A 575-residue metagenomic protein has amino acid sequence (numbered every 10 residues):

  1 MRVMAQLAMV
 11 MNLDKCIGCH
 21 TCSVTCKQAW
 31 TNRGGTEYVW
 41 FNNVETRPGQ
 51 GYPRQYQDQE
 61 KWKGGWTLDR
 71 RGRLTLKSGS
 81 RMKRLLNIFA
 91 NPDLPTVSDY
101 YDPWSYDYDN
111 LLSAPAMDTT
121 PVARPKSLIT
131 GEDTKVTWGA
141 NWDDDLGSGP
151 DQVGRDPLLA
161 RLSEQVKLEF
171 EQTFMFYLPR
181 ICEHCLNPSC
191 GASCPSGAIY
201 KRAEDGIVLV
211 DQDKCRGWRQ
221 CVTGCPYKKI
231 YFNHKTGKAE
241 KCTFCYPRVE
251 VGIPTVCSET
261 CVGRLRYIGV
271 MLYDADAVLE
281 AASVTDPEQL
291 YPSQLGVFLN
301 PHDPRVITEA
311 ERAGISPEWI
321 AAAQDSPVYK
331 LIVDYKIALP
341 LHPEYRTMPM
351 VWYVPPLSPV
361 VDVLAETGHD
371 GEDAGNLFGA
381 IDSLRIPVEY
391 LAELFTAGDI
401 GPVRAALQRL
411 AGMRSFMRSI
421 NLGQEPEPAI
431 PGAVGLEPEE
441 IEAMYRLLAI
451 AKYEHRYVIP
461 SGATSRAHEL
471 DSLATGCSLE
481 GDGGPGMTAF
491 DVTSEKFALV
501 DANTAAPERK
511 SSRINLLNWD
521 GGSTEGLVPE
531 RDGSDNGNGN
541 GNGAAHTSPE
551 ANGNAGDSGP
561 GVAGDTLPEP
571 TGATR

Functional and structural regions predicted by a protein language model:
M1-R575: Non-ligating segments of multi-cofactor redox enzymes
